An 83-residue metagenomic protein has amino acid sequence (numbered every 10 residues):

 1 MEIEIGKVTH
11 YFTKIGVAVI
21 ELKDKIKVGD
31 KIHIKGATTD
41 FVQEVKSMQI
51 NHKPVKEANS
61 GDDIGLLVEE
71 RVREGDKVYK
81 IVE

Functional and structural regions predicted by a protein language model:
E2-E83: Beta-strand/loop-dominated core regions that host nucleotide or nucleotide-derived cofactor-binding catalytic loops
